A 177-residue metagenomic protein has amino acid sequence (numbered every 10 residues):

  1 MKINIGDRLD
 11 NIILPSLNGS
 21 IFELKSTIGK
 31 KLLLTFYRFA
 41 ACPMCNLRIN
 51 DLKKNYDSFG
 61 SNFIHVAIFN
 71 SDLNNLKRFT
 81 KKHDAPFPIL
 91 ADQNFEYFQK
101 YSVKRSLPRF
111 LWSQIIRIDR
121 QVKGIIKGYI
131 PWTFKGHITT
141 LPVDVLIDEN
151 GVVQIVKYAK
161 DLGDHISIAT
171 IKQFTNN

Functional and structural regions predicted by a protein language model:
M1, L24-S26, D57, K135-H137: Short secondary-structure boundary/capping segments
M1-K25: N-terminal "domain-start" segment that seeds a small globular fold
L9, I21, I28-K30, N62 (+1 more regions): A structure-centric signal for secondary-structure junctions around beta-strands
L24-L52: Short active-site neighborhood of thiol/selenol oxidoreductases, capturing the structured segment around
Y37, F69, D148: Short beta-strand/turn micro-motifs composed of small residues that flank or help shape donor/cofactor-binding pockets
R48-K100: Structural microenvironment flanking redox-active thiols in thiol-disulfide oxidoreductases
D92-G163: Thiol/selenol-based redox catalytic cores and closely related redox-interacting motifs
L162-N177: A short, polar/charged loop-to-alpha-helix boundary motif
